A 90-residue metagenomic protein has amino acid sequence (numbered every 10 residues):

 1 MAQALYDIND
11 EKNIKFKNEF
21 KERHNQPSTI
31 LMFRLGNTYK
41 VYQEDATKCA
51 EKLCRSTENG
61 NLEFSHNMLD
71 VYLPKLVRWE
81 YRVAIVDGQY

Functional and structural regions predicted by a protein language model:
M1-Y90: Basic, polar low-complexity surface loops/patches
